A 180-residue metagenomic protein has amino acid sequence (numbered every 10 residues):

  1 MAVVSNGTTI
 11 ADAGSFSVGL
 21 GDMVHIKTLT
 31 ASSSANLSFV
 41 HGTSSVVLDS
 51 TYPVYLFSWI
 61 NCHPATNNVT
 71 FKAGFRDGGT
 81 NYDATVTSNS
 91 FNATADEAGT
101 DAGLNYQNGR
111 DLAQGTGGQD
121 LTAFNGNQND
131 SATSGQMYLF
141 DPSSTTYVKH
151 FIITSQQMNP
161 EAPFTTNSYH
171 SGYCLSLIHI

Functional and structural regions predicted by a protein language model:
A2-L177: Surface-exposed molecular-recognition determinants
